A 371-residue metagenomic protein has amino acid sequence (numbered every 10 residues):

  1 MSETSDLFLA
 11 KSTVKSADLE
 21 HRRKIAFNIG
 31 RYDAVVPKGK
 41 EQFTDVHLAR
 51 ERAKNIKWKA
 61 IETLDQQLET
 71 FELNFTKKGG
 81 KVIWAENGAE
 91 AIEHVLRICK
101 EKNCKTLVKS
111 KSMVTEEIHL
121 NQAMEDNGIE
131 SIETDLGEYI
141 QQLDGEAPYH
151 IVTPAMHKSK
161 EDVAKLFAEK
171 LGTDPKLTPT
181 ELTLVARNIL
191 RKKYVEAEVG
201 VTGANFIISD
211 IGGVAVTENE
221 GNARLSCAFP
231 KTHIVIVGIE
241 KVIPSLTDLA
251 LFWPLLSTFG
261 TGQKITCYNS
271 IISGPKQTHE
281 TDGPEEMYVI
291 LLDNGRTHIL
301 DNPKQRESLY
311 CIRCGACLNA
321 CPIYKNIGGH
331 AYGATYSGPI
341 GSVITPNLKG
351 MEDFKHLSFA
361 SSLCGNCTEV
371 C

Functional and structural regions predicted by a protein language model:
M1-K304: The feature marks the mature, well-folded catalytic cores of soluble enzymes
H279-S308, L318, I323-V370: Ferredoxin-type iron-sulfur electron-transfer modules in oxidoreductases and energy-metabolism complexes
C311: Phosphate-binding glycine-rich loops and their immediate beta-loop-alpha structural context
C314: Catalytic adenosine-cofactor/nucleotide-binding cores of aminoacyl-tRNA synthetases and other
